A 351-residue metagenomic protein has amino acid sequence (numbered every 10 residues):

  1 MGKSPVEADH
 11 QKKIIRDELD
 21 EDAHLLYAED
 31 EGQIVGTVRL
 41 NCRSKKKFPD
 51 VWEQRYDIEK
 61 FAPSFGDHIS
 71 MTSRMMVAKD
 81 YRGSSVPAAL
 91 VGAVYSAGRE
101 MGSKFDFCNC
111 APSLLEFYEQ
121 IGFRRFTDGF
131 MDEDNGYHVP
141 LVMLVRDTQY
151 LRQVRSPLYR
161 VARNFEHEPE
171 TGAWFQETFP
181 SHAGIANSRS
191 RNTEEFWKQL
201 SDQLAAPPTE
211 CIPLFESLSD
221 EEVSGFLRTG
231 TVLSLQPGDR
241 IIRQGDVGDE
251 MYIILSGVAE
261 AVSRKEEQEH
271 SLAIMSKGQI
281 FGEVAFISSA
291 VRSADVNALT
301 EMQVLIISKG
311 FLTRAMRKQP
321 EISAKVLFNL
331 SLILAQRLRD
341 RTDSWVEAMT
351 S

Functional and structural regions predicted by a protein language model:
G2-V35, R39: Active-site rim helix/loop that mediates acceptor-substrate recognition in acyltransferases
Y27-F61: Short, His- and charge-rich active-site/binding loops that engage polyanionic ligands
P49-V145: Acyl-donor binding region in acyl/amide transferases
L90, V223, R292-S293, G310-T350: A small-molecule sensor/coupling module
E177-V232, Q236: Cyclic nucleotide-binding regulatory module and flanking cytosolic helices
G238, D249-V262, S276-Q279: Glycine- and acidic-residue-biased ligand/ion/polar-headgroup-sensing regions
R240-D246: Short phosphate-coordinating micro-motif centered on Lys-Gly-acidic
S271-F328: Cyclic-nucleotide recognition modules
